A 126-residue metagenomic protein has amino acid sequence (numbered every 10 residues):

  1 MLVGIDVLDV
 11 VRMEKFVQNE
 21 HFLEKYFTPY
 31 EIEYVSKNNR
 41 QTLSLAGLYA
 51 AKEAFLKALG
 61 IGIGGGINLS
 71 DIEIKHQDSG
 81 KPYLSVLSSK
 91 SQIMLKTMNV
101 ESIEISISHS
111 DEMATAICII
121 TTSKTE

Functional and structural regions predicted by a protein language model:
M1-E126: Core catalytic alpha/beta fold that binds nucleotide/phospho-ligands
